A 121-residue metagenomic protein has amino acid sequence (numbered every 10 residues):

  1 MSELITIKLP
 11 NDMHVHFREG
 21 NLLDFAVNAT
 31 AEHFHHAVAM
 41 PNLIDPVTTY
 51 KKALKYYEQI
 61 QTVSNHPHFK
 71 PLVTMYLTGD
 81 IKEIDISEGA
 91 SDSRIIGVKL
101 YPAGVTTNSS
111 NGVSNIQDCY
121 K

Functional and structural regions predicted by a protein language model:
M1-A31: Replace "His-x-His-based motif
M1-S2, I84-L100, T106-K121: Histidine/acidic residue-rich metal-binding segments in metalloenzymes
N11-M13, A26-K51, H66-T78, R94-N108: Divalent metal-dependent hydrolysis catalytic cores, especially in the metallo-beta-lactamase
F17, N21, K51, V113 (+1 more regions): Conserved phosphate-coordination/catalytic loops
E19-L22, L77-I81: Short beta->alpha connector loops
N28-A31, Y57-H66, I86-I95, K121: Acidic (Asp/Glu)-rich catalytic clusters
Y50-E58: Glycine-rich loop at the start of a catalytic domain that most often binds anionic cofactors/ligands
